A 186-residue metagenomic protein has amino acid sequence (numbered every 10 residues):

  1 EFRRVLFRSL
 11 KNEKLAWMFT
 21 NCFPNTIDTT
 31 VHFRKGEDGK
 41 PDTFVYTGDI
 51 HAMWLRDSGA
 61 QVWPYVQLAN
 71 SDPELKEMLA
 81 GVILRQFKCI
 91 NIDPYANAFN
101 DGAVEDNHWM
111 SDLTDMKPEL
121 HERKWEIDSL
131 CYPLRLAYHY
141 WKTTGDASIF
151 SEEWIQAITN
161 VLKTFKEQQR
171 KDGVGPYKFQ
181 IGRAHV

Functional and structural regions predicted by a protein language model:
E1-L6, H185: Short, small-residue-biased leader/transition segments that mark boundaries at the very start of proteins
L10, P41-T43, T114: Short, well-ordered helical secondary-structure segments
L10-M18: N-terminal targeting leaders of membrane proteins
L15, F23-W54, S71-L75, F99-N100 (+1 more regions): Internal amphipathic alpha-helical repeat/solenoid segments
H51-L79, I83-K178: Aromatic-rich carbohydrate-recognition surfaces in CAZymes
I181-R183: Long, low-complexity intrinsically disordered regions
